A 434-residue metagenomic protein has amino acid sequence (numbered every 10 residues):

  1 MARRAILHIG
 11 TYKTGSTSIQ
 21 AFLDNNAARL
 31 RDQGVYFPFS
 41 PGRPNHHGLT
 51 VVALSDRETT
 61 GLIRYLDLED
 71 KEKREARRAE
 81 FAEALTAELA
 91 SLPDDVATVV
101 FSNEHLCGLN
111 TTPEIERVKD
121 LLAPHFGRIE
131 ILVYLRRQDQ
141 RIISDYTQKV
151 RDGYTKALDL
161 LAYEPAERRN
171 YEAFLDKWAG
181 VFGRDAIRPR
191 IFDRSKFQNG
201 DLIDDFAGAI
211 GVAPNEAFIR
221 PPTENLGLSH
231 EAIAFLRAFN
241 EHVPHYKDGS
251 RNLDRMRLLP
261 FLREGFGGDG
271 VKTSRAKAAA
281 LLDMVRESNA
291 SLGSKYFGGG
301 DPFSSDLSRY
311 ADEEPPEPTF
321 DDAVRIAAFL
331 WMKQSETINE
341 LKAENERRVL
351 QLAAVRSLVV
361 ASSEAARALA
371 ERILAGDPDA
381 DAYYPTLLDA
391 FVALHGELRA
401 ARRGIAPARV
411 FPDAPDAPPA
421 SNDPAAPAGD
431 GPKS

Functional and structural regions predicted by a protein language model:
A2-V392, G396-R399, R403-G404, V410-F411: Anion-recognition interface
A393-S434: Long, low-complexity, intrinsically disordered segments
